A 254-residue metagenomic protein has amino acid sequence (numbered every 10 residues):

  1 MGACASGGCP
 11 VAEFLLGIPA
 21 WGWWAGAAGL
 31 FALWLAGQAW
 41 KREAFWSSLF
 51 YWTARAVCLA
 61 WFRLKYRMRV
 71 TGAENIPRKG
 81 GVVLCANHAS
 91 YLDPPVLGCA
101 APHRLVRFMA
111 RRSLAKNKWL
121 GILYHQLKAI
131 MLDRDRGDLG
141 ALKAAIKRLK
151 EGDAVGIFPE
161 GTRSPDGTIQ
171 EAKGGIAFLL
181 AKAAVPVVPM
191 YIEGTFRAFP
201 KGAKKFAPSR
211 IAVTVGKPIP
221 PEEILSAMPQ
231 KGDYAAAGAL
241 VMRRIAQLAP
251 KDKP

Functional and structural regions predicted by a protein language model:
G2-Y66: N-terminal membrane-anchoring alpha-helices
A3-A32, G140-P254: Non-catalytic C-terminal accessory region of glycerolipid acyltransferases and related lyso-lipid remodeling enzymes
F45-W52, R63-L64, P77-R136: Catalytic core of membrane glycerolipid acyltransferases/transacylases, capturing the structured, soluble-facing
V57-L59, Q126-L132, P159-T162: Short, basic, glycine/proline-bearing loop/turn elements
R63-T71, F196-R197: Short gly/ser/thr-rich secondary-structure transition/capping motifs
R67-R69, R136-L142: Glycine-rich, highly charged phosphate/nucleotide-binding loops
M68-V70, A129, V187, V213: Generic structural signal for residues in well-ordered beta-strands
E74-P77, I146-K147: Short amphipathic alpha-helix with an adjacent loop that forms part of the alpha/beta core around
